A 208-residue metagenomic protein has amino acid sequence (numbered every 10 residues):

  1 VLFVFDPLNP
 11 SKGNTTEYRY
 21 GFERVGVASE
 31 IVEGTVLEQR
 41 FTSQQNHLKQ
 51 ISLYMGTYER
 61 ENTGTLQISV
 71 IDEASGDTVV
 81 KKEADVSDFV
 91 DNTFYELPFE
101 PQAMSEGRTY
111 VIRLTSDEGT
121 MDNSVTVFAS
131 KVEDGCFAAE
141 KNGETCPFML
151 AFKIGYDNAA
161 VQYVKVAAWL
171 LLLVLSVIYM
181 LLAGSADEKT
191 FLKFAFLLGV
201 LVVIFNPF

Functional and structural regions predicted by a protein language model:
V1-A74, F89-F94, P98-T109, T115-A183: Beta-sheet-rich sandwich/jelly-roll-like modules and their strand-loop junctions
V1-P7, L197-F208: Transmembrane signal-anchor helices characteristic of membrane glycosylation enzymes that use polyprenol
S75-E83: Surface-exposed loop/edge segments in extracytoplasmic proteins
D77-T78, N123-V125, L201-V202: Residue-level marker of intrinsically disordered, low-complexity segments enriched for small/polar residues
A159-V161, S185-F191, F208: Membrane-helix interface and helix-disruption motif detector
V174-L201: Juxtamembrane interface at the cytosolic side of transmembrane helices
